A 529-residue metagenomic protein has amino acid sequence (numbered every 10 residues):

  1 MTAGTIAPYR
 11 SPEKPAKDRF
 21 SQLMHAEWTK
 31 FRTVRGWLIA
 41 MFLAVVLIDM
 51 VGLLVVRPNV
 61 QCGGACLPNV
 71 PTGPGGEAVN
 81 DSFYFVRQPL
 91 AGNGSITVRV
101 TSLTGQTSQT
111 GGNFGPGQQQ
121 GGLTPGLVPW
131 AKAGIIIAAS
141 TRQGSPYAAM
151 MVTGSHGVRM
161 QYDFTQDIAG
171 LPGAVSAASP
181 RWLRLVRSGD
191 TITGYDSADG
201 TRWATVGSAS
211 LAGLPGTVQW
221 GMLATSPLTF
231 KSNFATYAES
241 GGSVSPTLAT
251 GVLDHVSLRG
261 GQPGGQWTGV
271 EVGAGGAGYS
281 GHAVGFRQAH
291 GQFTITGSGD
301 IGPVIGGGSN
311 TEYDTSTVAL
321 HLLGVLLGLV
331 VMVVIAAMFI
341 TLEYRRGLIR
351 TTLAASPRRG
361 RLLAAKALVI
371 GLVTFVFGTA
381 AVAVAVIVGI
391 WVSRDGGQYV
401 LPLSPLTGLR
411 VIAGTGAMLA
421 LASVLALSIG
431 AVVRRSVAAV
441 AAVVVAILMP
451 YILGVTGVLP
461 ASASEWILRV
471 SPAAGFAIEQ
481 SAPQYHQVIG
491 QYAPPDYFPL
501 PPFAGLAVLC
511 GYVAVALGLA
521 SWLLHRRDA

Functional and structural regions predicted by a protein language model:
T2-K17, F42-S82, F164, P215-T217 (+8 more regions): Secretory targeting signals
A16-T317, A337: Extracellular glycan-recognition regions
K30, T341, T352-A354, A426 (+1 more regions): Helix-capping/transition residues at the boundaries of transmembrane alpha-helices and the short helical linkers
T33-R35, P357-R359, R434-S436: Short loop-to-helix capping motifs
W37-A40, L362, A438-V440: Alpha-helical transmembrane segments and their helix-entry boundary regions
S197, V424, I429-V445: Functionally important transmembrane alpha-helices
A336-G360, A367: Transmembrane helix boundary and interhelical loop/hinge segments in multi-pass membrane proteins
L524-A529: Short cytosolic juxtamembrane segments of multi-pass membrane proteins
